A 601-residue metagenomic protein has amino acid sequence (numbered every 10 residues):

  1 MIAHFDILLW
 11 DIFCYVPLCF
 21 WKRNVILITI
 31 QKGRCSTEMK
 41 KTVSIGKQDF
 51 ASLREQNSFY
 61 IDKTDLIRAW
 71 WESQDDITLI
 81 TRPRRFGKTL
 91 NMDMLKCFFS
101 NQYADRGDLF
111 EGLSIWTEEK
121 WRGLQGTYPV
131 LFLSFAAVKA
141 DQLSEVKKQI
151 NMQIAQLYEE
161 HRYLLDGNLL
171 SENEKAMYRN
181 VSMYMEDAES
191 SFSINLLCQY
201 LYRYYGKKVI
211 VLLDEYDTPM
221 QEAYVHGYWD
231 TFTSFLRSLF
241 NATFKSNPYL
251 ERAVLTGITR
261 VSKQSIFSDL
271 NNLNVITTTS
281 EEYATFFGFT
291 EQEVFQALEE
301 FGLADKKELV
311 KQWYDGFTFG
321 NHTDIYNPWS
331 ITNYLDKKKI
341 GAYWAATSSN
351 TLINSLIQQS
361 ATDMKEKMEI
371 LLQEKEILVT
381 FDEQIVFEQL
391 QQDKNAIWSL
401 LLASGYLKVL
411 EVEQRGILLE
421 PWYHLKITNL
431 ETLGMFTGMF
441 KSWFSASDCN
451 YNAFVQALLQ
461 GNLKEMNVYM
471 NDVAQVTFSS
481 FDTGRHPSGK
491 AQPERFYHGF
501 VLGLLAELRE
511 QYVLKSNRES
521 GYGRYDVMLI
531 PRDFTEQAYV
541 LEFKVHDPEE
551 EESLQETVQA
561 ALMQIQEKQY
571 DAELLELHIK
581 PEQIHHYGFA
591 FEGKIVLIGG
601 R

Functional and structural regions predicted by a protein language model:
I7, D11-L18, V25-I30, R34-S36: Short, positively charged and aromatic/hydrophobic N-terminal segments
Q31-T117: Walker A/P-loop-proximal flanking segment of P-loop NTPase domains
G46-R54, L143-E145, Q149-S191, P219-E222: Conserved P-loop NTPase mechanochemical-coupling segment
S100-R162: P-loop NTPase motor core
L196-Y202, T231-E251: Substrate-engagement module of ASCE P-loop NTPases
S265-D269, I276-Y334, K367: Amphipathic alpha-helical segments of the small helical/lid subdomains adjacent to P-loop NTPase cores
L273-N274, D324-Q569, V596-R601: Extended alpha-helical interface modules used as scaffolds for assembling large macromolecular complexes
E573-R601: Domain-level recognition of nuclease-like catalytic cores that cleave nucleotide substrates
